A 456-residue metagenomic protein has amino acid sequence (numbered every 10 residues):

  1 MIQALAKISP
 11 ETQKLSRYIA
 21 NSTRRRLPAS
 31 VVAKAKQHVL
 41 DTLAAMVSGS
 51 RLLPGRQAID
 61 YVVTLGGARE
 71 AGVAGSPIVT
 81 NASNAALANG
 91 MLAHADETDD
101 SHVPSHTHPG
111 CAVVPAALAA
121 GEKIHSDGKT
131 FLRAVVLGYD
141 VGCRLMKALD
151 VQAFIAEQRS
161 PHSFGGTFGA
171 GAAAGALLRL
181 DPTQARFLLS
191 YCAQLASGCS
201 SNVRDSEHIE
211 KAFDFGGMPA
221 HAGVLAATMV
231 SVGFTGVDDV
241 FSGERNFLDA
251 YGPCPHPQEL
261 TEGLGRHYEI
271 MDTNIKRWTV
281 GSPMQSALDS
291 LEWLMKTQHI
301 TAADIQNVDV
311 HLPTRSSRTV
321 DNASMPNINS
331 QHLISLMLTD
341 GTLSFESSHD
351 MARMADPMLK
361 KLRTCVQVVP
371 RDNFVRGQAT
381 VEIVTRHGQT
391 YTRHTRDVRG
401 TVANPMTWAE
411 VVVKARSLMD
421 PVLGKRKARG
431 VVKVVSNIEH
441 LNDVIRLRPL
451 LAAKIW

Functional and structural regions predicted by a protein language model:
M1-H106, V203, E207, K211-H221 (+1 more regions): Terminal-appendage/accessory-domain detector
E11, L15, K34, Q57 (+4 more regions): Extended, well-ordered alpha-helical scaffold segments
V32, S105-C111, F131-V135, A153-T167 (+2 more regions): Active-site nucleophile and cofactor-binding loops and adjacent substrate-binding regions of central metabolic enzymes
G67-E70, V141-L149, L195-V203, S317: Secretory-pathway/luminal and periplasmic proteins that interact with or process carbohydrate-rich
V79-E97, R133-K147, Q184-A196: Short, charged, amphipathic alpha-helices and their helix-cap/turn boundaries
L92-L149: Hydrophobic alpha-helical hairpins/lids featuring a short glycine-rich hinge
G110-L118, G166-A173, A220-L225, S286: Well-ordered alpha-helical segments within folded domains of soluble proteins
I124-T130, K147-Q158, F168-L188, C192 (+2 more regions): Active-site cavity-forming subdomains of large catalytic enzyme subunits
